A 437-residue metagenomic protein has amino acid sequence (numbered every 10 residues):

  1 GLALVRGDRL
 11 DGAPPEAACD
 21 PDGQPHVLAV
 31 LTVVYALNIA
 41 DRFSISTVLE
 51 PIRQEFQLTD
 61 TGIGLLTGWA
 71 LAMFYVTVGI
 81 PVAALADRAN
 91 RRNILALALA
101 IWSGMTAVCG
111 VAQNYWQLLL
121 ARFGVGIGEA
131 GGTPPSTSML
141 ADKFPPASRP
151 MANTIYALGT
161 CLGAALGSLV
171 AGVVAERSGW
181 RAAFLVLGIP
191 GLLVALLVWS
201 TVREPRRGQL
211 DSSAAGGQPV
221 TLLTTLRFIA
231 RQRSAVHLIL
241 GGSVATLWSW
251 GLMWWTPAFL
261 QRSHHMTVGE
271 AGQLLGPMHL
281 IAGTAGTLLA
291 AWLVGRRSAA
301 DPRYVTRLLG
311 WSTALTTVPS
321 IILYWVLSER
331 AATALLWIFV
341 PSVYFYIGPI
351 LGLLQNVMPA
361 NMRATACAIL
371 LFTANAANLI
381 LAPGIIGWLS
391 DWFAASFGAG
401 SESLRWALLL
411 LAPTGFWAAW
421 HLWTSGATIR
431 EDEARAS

Functional and structural regions predicted by a protein language model:
P14-D20, R206-I239, S263: Juxtamembrane intracellular "pre-TM" segments in multi-pass secondary transporters
I45-S46, R233-T287, V343-I347, L351 (+1 more regions): Extracytoplasmic gate region of multi-pass secondary transporters
V48-T77: Extracellular/periplasmic helix-loop-helix junction of adjacent transmembrane segments in MFS-like secondary
Q57, N90, V111-Q117, P145 (+1 more regions): Helix-breaking motifs and short loop linkers at transmembrane-helix boundaries and internal kinks in secondary membrane
G68-V82, P277-A290: Central cavity-lining transmembrane alpha-helices of secondary-active solute carriers, predominantly the Major
T77-W116: Conserved MFS/SLC helix-loop-helix module at the cytosolic interface between two early adjacent transmembrane helices
A121-C161: Cytoplasmic helix-loop-helix junction between adjacent transmembrane helices in 12-TM secondary transporters
Y156-E204: Helix-loop-helix hairpin linking two adjacent transmembrane segments in secondary transporters
